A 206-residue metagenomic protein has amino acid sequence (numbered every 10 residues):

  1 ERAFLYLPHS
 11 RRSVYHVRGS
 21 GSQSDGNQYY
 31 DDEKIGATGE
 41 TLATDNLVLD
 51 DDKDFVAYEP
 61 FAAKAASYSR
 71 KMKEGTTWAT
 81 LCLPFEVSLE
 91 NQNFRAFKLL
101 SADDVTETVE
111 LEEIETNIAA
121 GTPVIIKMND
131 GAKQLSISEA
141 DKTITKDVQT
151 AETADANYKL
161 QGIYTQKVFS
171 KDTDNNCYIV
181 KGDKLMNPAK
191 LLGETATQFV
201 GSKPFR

Functional and structural regions predicted by a protein language model:
E1-L49, D54-F55, E59-F61: Solvent-exposed loop and capping/linker segments of extracellular ligand-binding repeat ectodomains
G19-G21, N129-K133: Acidic glycine-/aspartate-rich tracts in secreted/extracellular proteins
V56, A62-R95: Predominantly extracellular/luminal regions of secreted and cell-surface proteins, especially disulfide-bonded
A62, D103-E112: Short linear interaction motifs
R95, L99-S101, V124: Contiguous mid-protein beta-loop-alpha structural module that forms a pocket-lining wall or clamp of enzyme active
E112-M128: Charged, amphipathic alpha-helical scaffolding segments
K133-E139: Short, surface-exposed terminal/edge motifs of secreted or surface/virion proteins that either
T143-R206: Contiguous ligand/interfacial binding patches
